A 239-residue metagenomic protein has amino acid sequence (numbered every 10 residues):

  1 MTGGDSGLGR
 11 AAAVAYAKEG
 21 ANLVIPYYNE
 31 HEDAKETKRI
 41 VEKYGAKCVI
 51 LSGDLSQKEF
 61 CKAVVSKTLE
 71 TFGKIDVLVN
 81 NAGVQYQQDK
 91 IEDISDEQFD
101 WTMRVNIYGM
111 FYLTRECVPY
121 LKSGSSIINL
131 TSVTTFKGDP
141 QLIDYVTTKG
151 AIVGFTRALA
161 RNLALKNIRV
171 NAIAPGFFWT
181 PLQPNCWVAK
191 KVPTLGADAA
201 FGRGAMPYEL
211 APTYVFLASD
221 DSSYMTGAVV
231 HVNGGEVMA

Functional and structural regions predicted by a protein language model:
A21-E36: Conserved glycine-rich Rossmann-like NAD(P)H-binding loop of the short-chain dehydrogenase/reductase
Q88, K137, Y214-V215, T226-A239: Short C-terminal tail/terminal secondary-structure segment of NAD(P)H-dependent dehydrogenase/reductase domains
D89-I91, S95-D100, L195: Substrate-binding pocket helix/loop in short-chain dehydrogenase/reductase
T114, T148, T156: Active-site helix of classical SDR
P119, R161-L165, S223: Alpha-helical segment proximal to the catalytic Tyr-Lys
S132: Residue(s) in the substrate-gating loop at a strand-loop-helix junction that position the organic substrate next
Q141-L142, L165, G176-A200, E209: A glycine/serine/threonine-rich, flexible loop-to-helix segment that serves as the NAD(P) cofactor-binding "lid"
